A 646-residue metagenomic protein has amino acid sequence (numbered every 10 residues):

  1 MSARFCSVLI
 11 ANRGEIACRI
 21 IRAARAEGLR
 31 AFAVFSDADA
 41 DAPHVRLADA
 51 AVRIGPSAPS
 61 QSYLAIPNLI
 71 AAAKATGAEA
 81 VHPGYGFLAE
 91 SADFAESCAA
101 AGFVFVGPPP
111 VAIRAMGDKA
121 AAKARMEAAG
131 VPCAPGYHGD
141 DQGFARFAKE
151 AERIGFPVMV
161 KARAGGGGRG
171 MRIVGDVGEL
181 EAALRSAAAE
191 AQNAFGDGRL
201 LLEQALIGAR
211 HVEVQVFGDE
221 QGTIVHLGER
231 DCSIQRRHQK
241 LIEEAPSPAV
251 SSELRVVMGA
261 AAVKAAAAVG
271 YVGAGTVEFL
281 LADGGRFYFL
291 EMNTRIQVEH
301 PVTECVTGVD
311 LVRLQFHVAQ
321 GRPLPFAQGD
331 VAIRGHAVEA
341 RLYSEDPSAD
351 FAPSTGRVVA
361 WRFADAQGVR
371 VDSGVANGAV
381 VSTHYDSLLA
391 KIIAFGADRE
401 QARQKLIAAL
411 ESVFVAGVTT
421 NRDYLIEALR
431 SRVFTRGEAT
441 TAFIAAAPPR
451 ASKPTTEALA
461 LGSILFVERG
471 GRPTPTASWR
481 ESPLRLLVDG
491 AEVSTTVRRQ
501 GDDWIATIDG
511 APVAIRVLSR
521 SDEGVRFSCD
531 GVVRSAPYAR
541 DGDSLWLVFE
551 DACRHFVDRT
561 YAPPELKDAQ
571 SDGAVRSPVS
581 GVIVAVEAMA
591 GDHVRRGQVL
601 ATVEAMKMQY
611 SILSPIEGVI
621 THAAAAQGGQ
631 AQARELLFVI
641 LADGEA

Functional and structural regions predicted by a protein language model:
M1-V277, L281-Q297: N-terminal beta-alpha lobe that positions the nucleotide/phosphoryl donor in ATP/NTP-coupled carboxylate activation
C6, R169-G170, P246, D386-I392 (+1 more regions): Short amphipathic alpha-helical segments
D176, G218-T223, A282-G285, D365 (+3 more regions): Short acidic-glycine loop/turn motifs at beta-strand connectors
A262, P301-P512, V599, G629-A646: Catalytic cores of soluble metabolic enzymes centered on carboxylation/carboxyl-transfer
Q500-V525, D530-R534: Conserved nucleotide-binding/hydrolysis modules and their immediate coupling elements across P-loop/ASCE NTPase motors
V533, A539-P578: Catalytic P-loop NTP-binding/switch module of NTPases
E565-A646: Structured functional modules or segments
